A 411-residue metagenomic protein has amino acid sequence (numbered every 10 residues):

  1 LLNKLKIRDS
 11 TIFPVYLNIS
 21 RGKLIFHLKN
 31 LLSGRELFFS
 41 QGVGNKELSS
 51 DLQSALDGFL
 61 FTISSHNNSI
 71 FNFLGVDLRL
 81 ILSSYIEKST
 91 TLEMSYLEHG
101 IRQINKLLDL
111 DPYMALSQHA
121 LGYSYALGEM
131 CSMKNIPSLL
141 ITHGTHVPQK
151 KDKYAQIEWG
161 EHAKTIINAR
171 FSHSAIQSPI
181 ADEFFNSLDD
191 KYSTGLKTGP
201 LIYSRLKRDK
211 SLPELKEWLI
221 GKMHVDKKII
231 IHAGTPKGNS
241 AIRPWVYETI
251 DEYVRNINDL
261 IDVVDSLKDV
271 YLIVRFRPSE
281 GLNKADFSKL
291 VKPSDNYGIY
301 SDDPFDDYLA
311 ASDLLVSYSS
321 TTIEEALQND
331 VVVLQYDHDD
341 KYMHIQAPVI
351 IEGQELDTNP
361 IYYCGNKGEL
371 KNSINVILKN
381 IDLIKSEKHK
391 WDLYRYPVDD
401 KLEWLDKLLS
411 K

Functional and structural regions predicted by a protein language model:
L1-L110: Conserved N-terminal ligand/cofactor-binding loop architecture of enzyme catalytic domains
L1-R8, I12-P14, A126-M130, N256-V264: Histidine-anchored nucleotide/phosphate-binding helix
S95-R102, L110-Q118, S124, E129-D209: Active-site-proximal region of nucleotide-activated glycan assembly enzymes, centered on histidine/acidic-rich loops
H99-N105, I273-E324, N329: Donor nucleotide-activated moiety binding/catalytic core segment of transferases that use nucleotide-activated donors
H119-A120, G144, Q177-I180, F276-P278 (+2 more regions): Helix N-cap/beta->alpha junction signal
T142, Y192-K197, A285-S294, T321-Y396: Catalytic binding pocket for nucleotide-activated donors in carbohydrate/polymer assembly enzymes
T198-F287: Conserved catalytic-core segment of nucleotide-activated headgroup transferases in glycan assembly
R395-K411: C-terminal alpha-helical cap of glycosyltransferases
